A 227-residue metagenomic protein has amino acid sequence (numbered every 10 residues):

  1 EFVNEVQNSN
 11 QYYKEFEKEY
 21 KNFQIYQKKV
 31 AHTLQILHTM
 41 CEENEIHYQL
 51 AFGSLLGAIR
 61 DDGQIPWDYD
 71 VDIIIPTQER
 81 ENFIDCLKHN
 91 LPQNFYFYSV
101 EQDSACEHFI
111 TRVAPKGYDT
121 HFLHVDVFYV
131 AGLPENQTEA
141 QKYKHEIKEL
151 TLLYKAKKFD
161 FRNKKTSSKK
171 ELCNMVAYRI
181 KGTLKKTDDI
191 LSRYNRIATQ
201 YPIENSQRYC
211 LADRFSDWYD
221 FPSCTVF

Functional and structural regions predicted by a protein language model:
E1-N4, E15: Non-catalytic N-terminal targeting/anchoring module and adjacent flexible stem/linker that precedes the structured
Y12, K18-E42, L87-E135, A140 (+1 more regions): Conserved catalytic core of two-metal-ion nucleotidyltransferases
H38-V71: Active-site nucleotide-donor binding segment shared across nucleotidyl transfer reactions
T77-R80: Helix N-cap motif at beta-to-alpha junctions
N82-D85: Conserved SAM-binding loop
Y143-E149: Short, His- and charge-rich active-site/binding loops that engage polyanionic ligands
L150-A156: A short, surface-exposed interaction/processing loop segment used at functional sites
